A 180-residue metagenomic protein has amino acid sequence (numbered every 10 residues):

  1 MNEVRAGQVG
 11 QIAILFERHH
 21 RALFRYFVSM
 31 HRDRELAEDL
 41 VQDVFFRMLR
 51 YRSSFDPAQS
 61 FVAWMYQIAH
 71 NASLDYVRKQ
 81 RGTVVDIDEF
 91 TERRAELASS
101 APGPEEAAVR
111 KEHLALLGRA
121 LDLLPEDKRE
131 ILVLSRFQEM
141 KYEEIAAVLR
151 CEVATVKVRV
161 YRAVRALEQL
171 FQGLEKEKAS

Functional and structural regions predicted by a protein language model:
N2-R25, L49: A short, charge-rich alpha-helical start-of-domain segment used by transcription regulators
R5-A6, R32, D43-S60, K79-R81: Sigma70-family region 2
F16-E17, F24, R34-Y51: Conserved RNAP core-binding helix
F27, R78-R81, L124, R129 (+1 more regions): Short, Lys/Arg-enriched C-terminal cap helix and immediately downstream tail that follows
D39-F46, Q59-N71: Structural recognition of an alpha-helix C-terminal capping motif at a helix-to-coil junction
R50-P57, Q67-D88, P102, R110: Arg/Lys-rich amphipathic alpha helix in sigma70-family domain 2
H70, L74, L116, A120 (+4 more regions): DNA-recognition helix of helix-turn-helix
E92-R119: Acidic, proline/glycine-rich intrinsically disordered inter-domain spacer in sigma factors
